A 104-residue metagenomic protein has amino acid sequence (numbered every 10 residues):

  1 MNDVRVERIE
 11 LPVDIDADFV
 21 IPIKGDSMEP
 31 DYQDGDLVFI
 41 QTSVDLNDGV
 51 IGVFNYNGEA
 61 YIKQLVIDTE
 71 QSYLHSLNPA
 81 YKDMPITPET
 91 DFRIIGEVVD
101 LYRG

Functional and structural regions predicted by a protein language model:
M1-N55, Y61-I62, P88, R93: A short, contiguous structural element within a folded domain that forms the immediate neighborhood of a functional site
A60-I62, Y81-K82: Histidine-centered metal-chelating micro-motifs
I67-G104: Glycine- and charge-enriched low-complexity intrinsically disordered segments
